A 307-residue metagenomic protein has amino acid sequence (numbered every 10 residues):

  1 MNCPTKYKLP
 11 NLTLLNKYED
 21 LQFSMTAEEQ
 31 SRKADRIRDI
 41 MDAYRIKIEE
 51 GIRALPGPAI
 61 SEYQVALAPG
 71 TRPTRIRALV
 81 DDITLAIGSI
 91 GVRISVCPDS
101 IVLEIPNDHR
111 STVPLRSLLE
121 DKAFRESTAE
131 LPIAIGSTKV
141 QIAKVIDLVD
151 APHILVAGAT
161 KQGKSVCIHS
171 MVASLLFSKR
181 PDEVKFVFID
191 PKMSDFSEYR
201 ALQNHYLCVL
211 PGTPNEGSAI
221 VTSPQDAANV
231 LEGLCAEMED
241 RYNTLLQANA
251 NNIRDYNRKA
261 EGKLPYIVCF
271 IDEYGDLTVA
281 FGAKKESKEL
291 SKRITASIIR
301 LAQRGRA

Functional and structural regions predicted by a protein language model:
M1-E50: Charged, low-hydrophobicity low-complexity segments
M1-P10, I48-E50, I60-Q64, L85 (+3 more regions): P-loop NTPase catalytic phosphate-binding loop
L21, P69-G70, T160, D272: A generic structural motif
E28-R32, A78, Q225-N229: A generic alpha-helix signature
R32-D42, K47, R53-P58, A66-I101: Intein modules and their embedded homing endonuclease domains
T71, N107-L115: Short, charged/polar, Gly/Pro-enriched secondary-structure boundary elements
T112-S117, A157-A159: Short, charged, solvent-exposed linker or helix-capping segments at domain edges/interfaces that act as flexible hinges
I253-R254: Cytosolic-facing regulatory segments adjacent to core modules
